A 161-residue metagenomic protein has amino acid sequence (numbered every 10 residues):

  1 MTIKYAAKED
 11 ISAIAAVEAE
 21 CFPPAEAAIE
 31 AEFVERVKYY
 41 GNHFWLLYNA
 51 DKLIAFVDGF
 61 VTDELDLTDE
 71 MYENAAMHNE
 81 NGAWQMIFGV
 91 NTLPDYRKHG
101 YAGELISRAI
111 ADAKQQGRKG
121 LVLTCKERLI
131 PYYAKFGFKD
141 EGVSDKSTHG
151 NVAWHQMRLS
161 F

Functional and structural regions predicted by a protein language model:
T2-I14: A short beta-loop-alpha structural element at the N-terminal edge of CoA-dependent acyl/N-acetyltransferase catalytic
A6, V90-T92: Hydrophobic adenine-recognition pocket in adenosine-nucleotide-binding enzymes
P23, A134-V143: Conserved acetyl-CoA-binding loop of GNAT-fold acetyltransferases
P24-A50, F56-M77: Active-site rim helix/loop that mediates acceptor-substrate recognition in acyltransferases
N42-L46, F56, G89, V122 (+1 more regions): Short hydrophobic/aromatic beta-strand element in the GNAT-like acyltransferase core that lines or flanks the acyl-donor
A55-V90, R97, S107, S147-W154: Conserved acyl-donor/pantetheine-binding loop and adjacent beta-alpha core of acyl/acetyltransferases and related
I106, D112-C125: Conserved GNAT acetyl-CoA-binding A-motif
K126-E127, K146-F161: C-terminal "cap" of GNAT-fold acetyltransferases
